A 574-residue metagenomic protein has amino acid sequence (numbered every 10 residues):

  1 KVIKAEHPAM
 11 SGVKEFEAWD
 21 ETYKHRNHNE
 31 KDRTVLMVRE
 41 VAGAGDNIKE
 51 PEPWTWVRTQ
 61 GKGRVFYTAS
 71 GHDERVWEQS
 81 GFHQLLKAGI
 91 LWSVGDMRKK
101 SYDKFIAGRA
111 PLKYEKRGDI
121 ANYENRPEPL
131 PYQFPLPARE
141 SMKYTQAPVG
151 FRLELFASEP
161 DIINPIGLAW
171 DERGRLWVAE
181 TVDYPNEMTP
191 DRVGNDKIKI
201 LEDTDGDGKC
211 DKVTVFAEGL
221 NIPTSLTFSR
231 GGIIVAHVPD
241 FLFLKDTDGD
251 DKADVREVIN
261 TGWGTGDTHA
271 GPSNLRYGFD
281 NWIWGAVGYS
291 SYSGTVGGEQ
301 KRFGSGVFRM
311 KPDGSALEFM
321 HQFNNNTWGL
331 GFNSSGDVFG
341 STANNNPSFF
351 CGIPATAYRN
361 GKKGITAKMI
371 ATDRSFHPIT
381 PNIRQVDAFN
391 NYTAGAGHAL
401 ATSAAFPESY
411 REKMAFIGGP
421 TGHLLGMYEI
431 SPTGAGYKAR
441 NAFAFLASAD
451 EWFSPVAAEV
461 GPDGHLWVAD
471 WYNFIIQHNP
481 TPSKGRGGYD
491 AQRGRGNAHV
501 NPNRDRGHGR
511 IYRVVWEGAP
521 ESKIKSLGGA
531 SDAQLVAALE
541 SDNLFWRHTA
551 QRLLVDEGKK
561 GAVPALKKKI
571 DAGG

Functional and structural regions predicted by a protein language model:
K1, H72, A270: Histidine-centered active-site/metal-ligand motif
V2-K62, A69: Catalytic beta-strand/loop cores that center a nucleophilic Ser/Cys/Thr and support acyl-enzyme chemistry
E6-M10, K14, H83-G95, N333 (+1 more regions): Non-catalytic, well-ordered alpha-helical segments in soluble enzyme domains
P8, G81-A88, Q534, T549 (+2 more regions): Extracytoplasmic/secreted proteins, especially bacterial periplasmic and envelope-associated proteins
G43-E52, T59-P127: Extracellular ligand-binding/catalytic regions of CAZymes and related secreted enzymes and adhesion modules
G108-Q534, F545-D556: Beta-propeller domains with acidic blade repeats across secreted/periplasmic ectodomains and cytosolic WD/CNH propellers
G528-A537, K559-D571: Amphipathic alpha-helical scaffolding segments comprising HEAT/armadillo-like alpha-solenoid repeats
D542-N543, G573-G574: Short inter-helical turns and helix N-cap capping residues of alpha-solenoid HEAT/ARM repeat scaffolds
